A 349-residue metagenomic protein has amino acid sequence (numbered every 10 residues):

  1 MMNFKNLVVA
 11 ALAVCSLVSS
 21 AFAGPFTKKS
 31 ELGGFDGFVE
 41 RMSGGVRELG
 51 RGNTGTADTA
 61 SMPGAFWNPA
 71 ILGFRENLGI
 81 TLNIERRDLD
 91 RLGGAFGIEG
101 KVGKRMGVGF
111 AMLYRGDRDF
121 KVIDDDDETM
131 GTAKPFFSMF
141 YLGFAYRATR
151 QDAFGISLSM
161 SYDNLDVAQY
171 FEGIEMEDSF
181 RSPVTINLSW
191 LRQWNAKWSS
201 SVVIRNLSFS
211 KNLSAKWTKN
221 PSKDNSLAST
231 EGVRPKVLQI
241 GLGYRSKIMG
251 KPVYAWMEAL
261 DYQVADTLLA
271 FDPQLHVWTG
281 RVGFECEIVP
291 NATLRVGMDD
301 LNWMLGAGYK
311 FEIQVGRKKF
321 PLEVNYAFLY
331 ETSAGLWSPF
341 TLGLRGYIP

Functional and structural regions predicted by a protein language model:
M1-F35, P349: Cleavable N-terminal export/targeting peptides
G24-P349: Subset of outer-membrane beta-barrel
